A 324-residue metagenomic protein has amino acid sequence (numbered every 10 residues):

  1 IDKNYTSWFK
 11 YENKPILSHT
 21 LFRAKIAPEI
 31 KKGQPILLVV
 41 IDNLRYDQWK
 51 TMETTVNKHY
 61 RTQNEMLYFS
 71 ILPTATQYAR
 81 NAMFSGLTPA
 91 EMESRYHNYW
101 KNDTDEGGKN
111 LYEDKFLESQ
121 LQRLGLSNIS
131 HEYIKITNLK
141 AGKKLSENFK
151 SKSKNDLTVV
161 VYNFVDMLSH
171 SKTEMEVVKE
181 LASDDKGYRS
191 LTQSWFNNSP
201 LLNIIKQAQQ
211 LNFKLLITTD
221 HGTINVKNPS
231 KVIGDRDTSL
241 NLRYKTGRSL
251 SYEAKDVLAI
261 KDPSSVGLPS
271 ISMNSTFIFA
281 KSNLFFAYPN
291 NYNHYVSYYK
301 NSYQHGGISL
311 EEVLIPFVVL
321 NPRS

Functional and structural regions predicted by a protein language model:
I1-S324: Feature captures the catalytic ectodomains and active-site-proximal regions of enzymes that hydrolyze or transfer
